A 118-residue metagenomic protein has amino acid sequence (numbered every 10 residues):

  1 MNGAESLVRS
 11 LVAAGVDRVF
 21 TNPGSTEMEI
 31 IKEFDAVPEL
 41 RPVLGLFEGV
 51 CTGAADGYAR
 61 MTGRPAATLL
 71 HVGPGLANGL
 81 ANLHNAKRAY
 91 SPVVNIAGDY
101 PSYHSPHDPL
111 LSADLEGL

Functional and structural regions predicted by a protein language model:
M1-L118: N-terminal alpha/beta PP-like core and its mobile active-site loop of ThDP/TPP-dependent enzymes
